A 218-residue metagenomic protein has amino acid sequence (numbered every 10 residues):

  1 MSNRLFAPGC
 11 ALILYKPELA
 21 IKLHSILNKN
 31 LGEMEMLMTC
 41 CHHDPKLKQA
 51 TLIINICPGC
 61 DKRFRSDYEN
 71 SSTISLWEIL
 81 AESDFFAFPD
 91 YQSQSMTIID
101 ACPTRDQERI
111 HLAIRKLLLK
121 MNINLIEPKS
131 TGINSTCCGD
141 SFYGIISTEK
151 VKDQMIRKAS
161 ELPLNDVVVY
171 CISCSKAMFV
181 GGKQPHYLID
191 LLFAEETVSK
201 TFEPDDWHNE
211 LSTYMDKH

Functional and structural regions predicted by a protein language model:
M1-H218: Iron-sulfur cluster-binding electron-transfer modules in prokaryotic oxidoreductases
